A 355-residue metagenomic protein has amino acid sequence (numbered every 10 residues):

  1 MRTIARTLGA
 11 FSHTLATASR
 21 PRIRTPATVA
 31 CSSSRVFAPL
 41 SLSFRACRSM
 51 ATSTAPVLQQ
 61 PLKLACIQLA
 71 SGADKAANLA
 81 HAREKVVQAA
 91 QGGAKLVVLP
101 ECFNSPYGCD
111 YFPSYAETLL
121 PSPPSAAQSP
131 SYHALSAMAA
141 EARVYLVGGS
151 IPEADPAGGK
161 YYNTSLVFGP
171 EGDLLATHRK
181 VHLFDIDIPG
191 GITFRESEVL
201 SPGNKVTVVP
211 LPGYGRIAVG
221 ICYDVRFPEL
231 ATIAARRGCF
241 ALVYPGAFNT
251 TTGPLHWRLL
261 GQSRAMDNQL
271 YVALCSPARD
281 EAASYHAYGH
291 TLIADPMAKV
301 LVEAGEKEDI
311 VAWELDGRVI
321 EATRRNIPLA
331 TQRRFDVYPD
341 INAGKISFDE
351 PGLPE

Functional and structural regions predicted by a protein language model:
M1-T52: N-terminal mitochondrial targeting presequence
V57-A70: Short beta-strand segments enriched in small/hydrophobic residues
L64, N78, V86-E117, A139 (+7 more regions): Active-site beta-strand/loop signature of hydrolases that rely on acidic residues for catalysis
L64, V167-L175, L292-V302: Short, glycine-anchored, charge-dense loop/turn motifs used at functional sites
P121-A127, A137, E153-R237, P245 (+2 more regions): Active-site catalytic loop in hydrolytic enzyme cores
P124-V147, R216, I221-V311: CN hydrolase (nitrilase-like) catalytic-core segments centered on the catalytic cysteine and neighboring Lys/Glu
G149, T164-V167, T207-V209, T291-I293 (+1 more regions): Short beta-strand scaffold segments in enzyme catalytic cores
A273-E355: C-terminal beta-strand edge segments of enzyme domains
